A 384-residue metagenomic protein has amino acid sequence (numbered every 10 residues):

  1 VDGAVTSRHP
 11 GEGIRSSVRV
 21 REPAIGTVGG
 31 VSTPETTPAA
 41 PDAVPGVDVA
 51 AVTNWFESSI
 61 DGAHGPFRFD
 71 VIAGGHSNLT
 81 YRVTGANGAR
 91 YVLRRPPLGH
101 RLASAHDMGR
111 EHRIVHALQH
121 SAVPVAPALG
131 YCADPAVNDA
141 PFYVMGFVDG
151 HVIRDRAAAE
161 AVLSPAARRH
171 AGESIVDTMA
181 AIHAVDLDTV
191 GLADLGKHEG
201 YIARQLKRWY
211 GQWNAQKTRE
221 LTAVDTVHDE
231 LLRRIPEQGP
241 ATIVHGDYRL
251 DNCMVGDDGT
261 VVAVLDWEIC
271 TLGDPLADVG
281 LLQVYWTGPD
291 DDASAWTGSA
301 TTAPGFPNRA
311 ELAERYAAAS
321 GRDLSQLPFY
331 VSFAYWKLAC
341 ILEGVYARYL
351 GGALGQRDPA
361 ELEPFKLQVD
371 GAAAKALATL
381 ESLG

Functional and structural regions predicted by a protein language model:
G30-T33, T37-D42, A215, W296-P307 (+2 more regions): ATP/Mg2+ or Mg2+-diphosphate-binding catalytic cores that bind nucleotide phosphates or diphosphates via glycine-rich
S32-A63: Juxta-kinase regulatory segment immediately upstream of eukaryotic protein kinase catalytic domains
P66-I243, G256-G259: ATP-binding pocket architecture of kinase catalytic cores
I243-H245, L250: Catalytic-loop of the protein kinase fold
L265-C270: Activation of the activation-loop gatekeeper triad in protein kinase-fold domains
D278-P289: C-lobe/activation-segment region of protein kinase-like
